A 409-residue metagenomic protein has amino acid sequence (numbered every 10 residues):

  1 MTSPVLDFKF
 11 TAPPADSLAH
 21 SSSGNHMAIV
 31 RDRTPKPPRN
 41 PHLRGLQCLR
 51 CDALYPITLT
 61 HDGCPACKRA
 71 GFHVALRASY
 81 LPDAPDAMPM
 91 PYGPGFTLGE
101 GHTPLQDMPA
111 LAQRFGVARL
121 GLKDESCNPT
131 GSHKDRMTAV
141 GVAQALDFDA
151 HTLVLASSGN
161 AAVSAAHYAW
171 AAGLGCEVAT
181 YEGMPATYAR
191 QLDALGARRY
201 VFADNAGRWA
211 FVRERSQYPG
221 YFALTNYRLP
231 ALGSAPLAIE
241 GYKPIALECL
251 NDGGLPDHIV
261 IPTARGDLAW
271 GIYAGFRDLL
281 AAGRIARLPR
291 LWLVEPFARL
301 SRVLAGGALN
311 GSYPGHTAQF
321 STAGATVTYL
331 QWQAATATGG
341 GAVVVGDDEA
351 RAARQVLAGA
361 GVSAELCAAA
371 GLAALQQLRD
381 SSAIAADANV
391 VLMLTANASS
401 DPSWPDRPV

Functional and structural regions predicted by a protein language model:
T2-L54: A broadly conserved sequence feature marking short terminus-proximal activation segments in nucleic acid-centric
P37-L105: N-terminal juxtadomain amphipathic helix that follows a signal peptide/anchor or precedes a small N-terminal auxiliary
D83-A150: Positively charged, low-complexity intrinsically disordered leader regions
D135-A139, V154-A172, A186-A189, R265-I272 (+3 more regions): Short glycine/serine/threonine-rich phosphate/pyrophosphate-binding segments that cradle anionic phosphate groups
G141, A145-Y168, A172-Y181, D257-L268 (+1 more regions): A short, small-residue-rich loop immediately preceding and capping a beta-strand
E177-L255, H316-W332: Small/polar-residue-rich loop-to-helix segments that shape phosphate-bearing ligand pockets
G207-N226, P230, D278-L366, R407-V409: Active-site/ligand-binding loops adjacent to catalytic centers
L309-H316, A370-V409: Phosphate-binding loop/pocket of nucleotide- and phosphate-handling active sites
